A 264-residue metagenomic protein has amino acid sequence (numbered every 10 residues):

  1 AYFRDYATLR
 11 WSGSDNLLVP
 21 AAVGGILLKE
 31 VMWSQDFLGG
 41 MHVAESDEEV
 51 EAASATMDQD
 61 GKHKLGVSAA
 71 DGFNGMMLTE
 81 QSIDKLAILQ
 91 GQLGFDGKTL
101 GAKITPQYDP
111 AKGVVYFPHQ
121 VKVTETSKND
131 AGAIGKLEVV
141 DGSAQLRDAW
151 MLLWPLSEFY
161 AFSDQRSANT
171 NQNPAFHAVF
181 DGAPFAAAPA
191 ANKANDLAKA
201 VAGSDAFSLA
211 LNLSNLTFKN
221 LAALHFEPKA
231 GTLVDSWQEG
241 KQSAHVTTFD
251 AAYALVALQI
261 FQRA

Functional and structural regions predicted by a protein language model:
A1-A264: Glycan-recognition and catalytic cores of secretory/periplasmic carbohydrate-active enzymes
